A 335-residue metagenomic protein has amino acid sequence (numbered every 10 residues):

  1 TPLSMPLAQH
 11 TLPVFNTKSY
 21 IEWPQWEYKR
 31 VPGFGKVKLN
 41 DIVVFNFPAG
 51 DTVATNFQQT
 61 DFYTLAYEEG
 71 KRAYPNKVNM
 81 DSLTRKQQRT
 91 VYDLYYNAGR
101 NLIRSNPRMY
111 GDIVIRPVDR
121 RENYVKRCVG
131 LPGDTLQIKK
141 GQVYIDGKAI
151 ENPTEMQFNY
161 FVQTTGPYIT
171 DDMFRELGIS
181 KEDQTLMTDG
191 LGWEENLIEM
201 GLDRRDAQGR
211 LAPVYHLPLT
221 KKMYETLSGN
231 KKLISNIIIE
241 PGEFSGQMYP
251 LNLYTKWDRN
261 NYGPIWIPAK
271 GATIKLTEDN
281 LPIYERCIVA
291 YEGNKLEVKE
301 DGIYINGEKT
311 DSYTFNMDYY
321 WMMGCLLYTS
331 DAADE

Functional and structural regions predicted by a protein language model:
T1-T314: Feature for secretory/organellar precursors and membrane-associated catalytic proteins
L131, W321-C325: Active-site neighborhood of phospho(di)ester-bond hydrolases with catalytic His/Asp-centered motifs
M317: Active-site acidic short loop of glycosyltransferases
Y328-A333: Conserved small/polar residues in nucleotide/adenosyl-binding loops
